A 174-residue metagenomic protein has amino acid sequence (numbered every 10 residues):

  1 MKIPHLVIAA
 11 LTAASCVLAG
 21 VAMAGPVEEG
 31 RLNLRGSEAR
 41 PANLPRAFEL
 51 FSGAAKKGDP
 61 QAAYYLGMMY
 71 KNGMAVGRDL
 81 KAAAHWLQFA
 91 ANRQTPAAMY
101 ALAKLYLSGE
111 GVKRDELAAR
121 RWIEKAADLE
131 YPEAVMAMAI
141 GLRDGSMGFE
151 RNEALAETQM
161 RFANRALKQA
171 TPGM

Functional and structural regions predicted by a protein language model:
M1-A10: Bacterial N-terminal signal peptides that target proteins for export
A9-A19: Bacterial N-terminal signal peptides
P26, G36-E38, N43, K56-D59 (+8 more regions): Short helix-capping/linker turns of helical repeat alpha-solenoids
P26-G36, R40, L50, Y65-N72 (+2 more regions): Hydrophobic face of amphipathic alpha-helices that form TPR/SEL1-like repeat modules and related alpha-solenoid
P41-E49, G77-W86, K113-W122, E150-M160: Structural signature of tandem alpha-helical TPR/SEL1-like repeats, specifically the intra-repeat loop/turn
G53-A54, Q88-A90, K125-A126, A163: Canonical positions in the second alpha-helix
G141-M174: Terminal, low-structured helical/coil segments at or just beyond the last alpha-helical repeat
